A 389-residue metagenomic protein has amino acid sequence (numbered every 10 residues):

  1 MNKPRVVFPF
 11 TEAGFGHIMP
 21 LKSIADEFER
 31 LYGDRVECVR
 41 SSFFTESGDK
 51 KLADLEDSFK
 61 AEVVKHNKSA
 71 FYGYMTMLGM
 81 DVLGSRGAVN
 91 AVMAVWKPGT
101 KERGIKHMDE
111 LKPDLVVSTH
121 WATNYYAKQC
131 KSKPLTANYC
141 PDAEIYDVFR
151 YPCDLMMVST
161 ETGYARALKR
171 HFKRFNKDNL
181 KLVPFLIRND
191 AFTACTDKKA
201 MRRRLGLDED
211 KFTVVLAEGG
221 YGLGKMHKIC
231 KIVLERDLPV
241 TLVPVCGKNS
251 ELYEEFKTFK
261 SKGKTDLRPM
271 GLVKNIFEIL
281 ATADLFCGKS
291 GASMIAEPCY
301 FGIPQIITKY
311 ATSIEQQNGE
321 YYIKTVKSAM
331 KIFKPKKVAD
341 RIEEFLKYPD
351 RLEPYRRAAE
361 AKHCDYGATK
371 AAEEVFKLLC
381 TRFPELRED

Functional and structural regions predicted by a protein language model:
M1-C246, E251-D389: Nucleotide-activated sugar donor-binding and catalytic core shared by glycosyltransferases and related lipid-linked
